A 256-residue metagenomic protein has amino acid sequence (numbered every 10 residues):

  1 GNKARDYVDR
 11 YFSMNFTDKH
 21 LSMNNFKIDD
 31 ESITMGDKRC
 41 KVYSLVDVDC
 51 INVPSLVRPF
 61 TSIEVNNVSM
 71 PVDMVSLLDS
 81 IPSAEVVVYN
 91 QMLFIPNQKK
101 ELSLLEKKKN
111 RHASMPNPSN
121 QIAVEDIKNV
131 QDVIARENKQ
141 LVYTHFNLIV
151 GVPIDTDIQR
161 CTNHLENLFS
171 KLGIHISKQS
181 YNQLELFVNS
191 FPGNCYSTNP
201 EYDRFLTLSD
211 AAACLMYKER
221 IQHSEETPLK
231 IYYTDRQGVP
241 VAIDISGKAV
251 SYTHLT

Functional and structural regions predicted by a protein language model:
G1-Y217: Extended, folded cores of ATP/NTP-driven motor/assembly subunits in large transport and secretion machines
R136-L141, Y233-D235, I245-K248: Short glycine/proline-enriched loop/turn "hinge" motifs that connect secondary-structure elements and lie
D155, K248-V250: Generic "edge-of-domain/loop-turn" microfeature
Q179-L186, V239-G247: Core alpha/beta catalytic barrel or barrel-like domain that forms the active/cofactor pocket in diverse metabolic
I221-I243: N-terminal pre-Walker A segment at the start of P-loop NTPase domains
T253-T256: Conserved small/polar residues in nucleotide/adenosyl-binding loops
